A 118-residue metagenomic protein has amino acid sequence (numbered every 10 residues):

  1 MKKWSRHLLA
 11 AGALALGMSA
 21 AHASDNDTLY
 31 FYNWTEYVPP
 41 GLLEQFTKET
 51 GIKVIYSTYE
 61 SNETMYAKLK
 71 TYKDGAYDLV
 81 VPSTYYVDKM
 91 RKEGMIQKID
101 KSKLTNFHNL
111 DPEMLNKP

Functional and structural regions predicted by a protein language model:
M1-K2, Y32, S102, N116: Generic cytosolic/nucleocytoplasmic N-terminal low-complexity/intrinsically disordered segments
M1-L9: Bacterial N-terminal signal peptides that target proteins for export
H7-L8, A23, K98: Positively charged, low-complexity intrinsically disordered regions
L9-G17: Bacterial N-terminal signal peptides
A23-K89: Early extracytoplasmic/lumenal segment of secretory-pathway proteins
Y66, D88-P118: Hinge/lid segment of periplasmic solute-binding proteins
